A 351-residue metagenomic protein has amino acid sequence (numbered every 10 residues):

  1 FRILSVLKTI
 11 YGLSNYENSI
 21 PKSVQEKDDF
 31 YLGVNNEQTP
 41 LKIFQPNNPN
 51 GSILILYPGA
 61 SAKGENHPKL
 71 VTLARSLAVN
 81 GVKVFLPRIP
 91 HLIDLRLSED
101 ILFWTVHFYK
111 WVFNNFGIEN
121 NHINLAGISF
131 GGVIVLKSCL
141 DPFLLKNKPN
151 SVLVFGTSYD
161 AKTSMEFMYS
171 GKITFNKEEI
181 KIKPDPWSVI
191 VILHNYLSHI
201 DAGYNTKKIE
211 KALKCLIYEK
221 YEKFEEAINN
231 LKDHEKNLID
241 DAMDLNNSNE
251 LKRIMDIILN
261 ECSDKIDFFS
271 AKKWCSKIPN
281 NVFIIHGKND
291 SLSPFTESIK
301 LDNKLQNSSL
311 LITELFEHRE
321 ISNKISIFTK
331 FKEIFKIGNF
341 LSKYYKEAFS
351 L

Functional and structural regions predicted by a protein language model:
F1-S52: N-terminal cap/lid segment of alpha/beta-hydrolase-fold proteins
P46-N80, L86-I89: Short, surface-exposed "cap/lid" segments of acyl-processing enzymes
P90-L92, T313-I327: Histidine-bearing beta->alpha loop at or near hydrolase active sites
R96-I118, N124, V133, K137: Alpha/beta-hydrolase active-site loop
S138-D233: Alpha/beta-hydrolase-fold enzymes
I266-D267, S291-E297: Conserved alpha/beta-hydrolase "acid-adjacent" motif
I278, I284-H286, D290: Short beta-strand/loop motif that positions the catalytic acidic residue of the alpha/beta-hydrolase fold
I321-L351: Catalytic active-site module of serine/aspartate enzymes centered on a nucleophile-bearing elbow/loop
